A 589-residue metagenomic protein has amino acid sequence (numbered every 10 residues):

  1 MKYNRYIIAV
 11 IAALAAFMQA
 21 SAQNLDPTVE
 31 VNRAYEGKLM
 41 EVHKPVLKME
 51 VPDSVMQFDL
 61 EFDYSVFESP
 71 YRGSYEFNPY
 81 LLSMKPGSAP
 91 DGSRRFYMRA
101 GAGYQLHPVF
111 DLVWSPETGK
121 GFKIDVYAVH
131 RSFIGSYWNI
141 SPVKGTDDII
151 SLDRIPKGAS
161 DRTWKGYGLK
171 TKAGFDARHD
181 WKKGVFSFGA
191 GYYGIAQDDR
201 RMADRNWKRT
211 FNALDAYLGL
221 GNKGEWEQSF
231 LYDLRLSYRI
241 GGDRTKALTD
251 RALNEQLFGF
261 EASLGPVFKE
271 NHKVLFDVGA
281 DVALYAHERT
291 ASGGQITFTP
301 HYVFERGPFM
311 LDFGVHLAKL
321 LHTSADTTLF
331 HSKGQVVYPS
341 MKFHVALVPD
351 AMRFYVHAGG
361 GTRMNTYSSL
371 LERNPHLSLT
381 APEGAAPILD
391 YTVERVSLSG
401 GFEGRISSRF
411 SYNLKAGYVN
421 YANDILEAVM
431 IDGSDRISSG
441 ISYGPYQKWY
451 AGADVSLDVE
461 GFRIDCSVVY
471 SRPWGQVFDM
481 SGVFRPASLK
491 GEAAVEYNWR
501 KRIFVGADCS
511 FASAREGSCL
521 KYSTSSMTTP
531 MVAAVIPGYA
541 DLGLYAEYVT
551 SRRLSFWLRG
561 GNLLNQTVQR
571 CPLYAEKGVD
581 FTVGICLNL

Functional and structural regions predicted by a protein language model:
A20-S88: N-terminal periplasmic/intermembrane-space "pro-region" immediately following the signal or transit peptide
F77-L82, A89-M98, A102-I140, G166-A173: Outer-membrane beta-barrel translocator/receptor signature
S93, M310, T323-Y338, K342-L589: Exposed, low-structure sequence patches enriched in small/polar residues
R99-D111, K120, Y167, A252-N254 (+6 more regions): Solvent-exposed loop/turn segments connecting transmembrane beta-strands in outer-membrane beta-barrel proteins
A100-A102, V126-H130, F188-A196, L234-G242 (+7 more regions): Transmembrane beta-barrel strands of outer-membrane/channel proteins
T118-W138, K273-A283, T290-D326, D458-R472: Surface-exposed extracellular loop regions of Gram-negative outer-membrane beta-barrel proteins
S132-Y137, Y193-R201, S237-T249, D281-R289 (+6 more regions): Sequence/structural signature of outer-membrane beta-barrel proteins
S136, I140, G158-R178, S187-S229 (+2 more regions): Flexible loop and strand-edge segments within Gram-negative outer membrane beta-barrel domains
